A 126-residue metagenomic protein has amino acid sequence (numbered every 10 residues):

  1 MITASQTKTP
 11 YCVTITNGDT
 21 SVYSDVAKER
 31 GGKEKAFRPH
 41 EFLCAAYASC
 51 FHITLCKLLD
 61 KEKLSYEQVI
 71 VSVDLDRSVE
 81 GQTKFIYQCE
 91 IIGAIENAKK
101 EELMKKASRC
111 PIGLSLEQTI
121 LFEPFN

Functional and structural regions predicted by a protein language model:
M1-A45, I53-N126: Extended beta-strand/beta-hairpin segments
